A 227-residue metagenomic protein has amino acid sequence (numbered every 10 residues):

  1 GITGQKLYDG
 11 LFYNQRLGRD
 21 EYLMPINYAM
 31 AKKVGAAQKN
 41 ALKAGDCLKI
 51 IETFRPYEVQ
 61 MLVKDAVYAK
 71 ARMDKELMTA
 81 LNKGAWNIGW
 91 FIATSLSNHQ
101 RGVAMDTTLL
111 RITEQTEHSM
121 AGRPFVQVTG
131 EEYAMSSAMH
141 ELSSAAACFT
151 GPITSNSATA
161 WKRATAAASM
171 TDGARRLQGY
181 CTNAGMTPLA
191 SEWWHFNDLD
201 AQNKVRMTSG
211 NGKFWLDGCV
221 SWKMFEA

Functional and structural regions predicted by a protein language model:
G1-T53, Y57-M78, K83-A190, L199 (+1 more regions): Extracytoplasmic cell-surface/polysaccharide-interacting catalytic and binding patches
F196: Conserved metal-phosphate-binding beta-hairpin within the catalytic cores of diverse ATP-dependent phosphoryl-transfer
